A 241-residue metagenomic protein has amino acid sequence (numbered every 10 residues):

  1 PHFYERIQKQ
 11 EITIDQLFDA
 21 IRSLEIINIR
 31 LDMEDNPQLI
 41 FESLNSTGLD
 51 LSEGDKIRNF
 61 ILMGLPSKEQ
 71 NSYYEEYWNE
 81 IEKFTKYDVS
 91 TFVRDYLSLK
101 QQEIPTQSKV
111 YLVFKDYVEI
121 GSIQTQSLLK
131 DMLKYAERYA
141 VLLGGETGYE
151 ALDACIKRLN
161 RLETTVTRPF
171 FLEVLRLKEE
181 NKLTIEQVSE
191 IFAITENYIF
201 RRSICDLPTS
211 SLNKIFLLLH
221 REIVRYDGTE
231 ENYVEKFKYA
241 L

Functional and structural regions predicted by a protein language model:
P1-T13: Glycine-rich phosphate-binding loops of NTPases
Q8, E25, S52-L241: A cross-family structural signal marking well-folded subdomains
I14-I21: Short, conserved catalytic or adaptor-binding loops enriched in Gly and charged residues
I27-R30: Short amphipathic
